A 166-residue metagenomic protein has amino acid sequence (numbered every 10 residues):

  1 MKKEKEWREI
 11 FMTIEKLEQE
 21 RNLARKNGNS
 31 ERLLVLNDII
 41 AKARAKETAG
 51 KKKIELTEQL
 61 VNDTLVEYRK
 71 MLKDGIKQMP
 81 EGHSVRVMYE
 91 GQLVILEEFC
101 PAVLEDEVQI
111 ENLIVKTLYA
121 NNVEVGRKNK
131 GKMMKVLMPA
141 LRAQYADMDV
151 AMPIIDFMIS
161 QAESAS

Functional and structural regions predicted by a protein language model:
K2-S166: Charged, compositionally biased, marginally structured helical/coil segments
